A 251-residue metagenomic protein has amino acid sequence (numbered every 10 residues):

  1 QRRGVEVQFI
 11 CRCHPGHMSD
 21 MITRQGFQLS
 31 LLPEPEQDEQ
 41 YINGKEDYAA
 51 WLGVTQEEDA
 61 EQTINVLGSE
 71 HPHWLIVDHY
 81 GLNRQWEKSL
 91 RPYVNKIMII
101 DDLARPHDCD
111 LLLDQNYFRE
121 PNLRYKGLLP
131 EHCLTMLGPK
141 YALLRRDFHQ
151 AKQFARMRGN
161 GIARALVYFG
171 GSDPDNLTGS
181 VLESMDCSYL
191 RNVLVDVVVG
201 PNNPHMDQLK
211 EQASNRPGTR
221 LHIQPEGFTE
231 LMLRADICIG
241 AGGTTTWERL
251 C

Functional and structural regions predicted by a protein language model:
V5-E61: Conserved nucleotide-sugar phosphate-binding/catalytic loop shared by glycosyltransferases and other
I64-G81, M98: Short N-terminal targeting/anchoring amphipathic segment
S69-H71, D108, L233-R234: Alpha-helix C-terminal capping/helix-to-coil transition sites in glycosyltransferase folds
G81-L128: Conserved nucleotide-sugar donor-interacting segment of glycosyltransferase catalytic cores, predominantly GT-B
D108-N176, N202, M206-D207: A nucleotide-sugar donor-handling region in carbohydrate enzymes
K152-Q153, G159-A235: Donor-nucleotide binding loops and adjacent catalytic segments primarily of GT-B fold Leloir glycosyltransferases
T229, T246-C251: Short alpha-helical segment that forms part of, or immediately flanks, the ligand-binding pocket in carbohydrate-active
L233-T246: Acidic donor-binding loop of glycosyltransferase active sites
